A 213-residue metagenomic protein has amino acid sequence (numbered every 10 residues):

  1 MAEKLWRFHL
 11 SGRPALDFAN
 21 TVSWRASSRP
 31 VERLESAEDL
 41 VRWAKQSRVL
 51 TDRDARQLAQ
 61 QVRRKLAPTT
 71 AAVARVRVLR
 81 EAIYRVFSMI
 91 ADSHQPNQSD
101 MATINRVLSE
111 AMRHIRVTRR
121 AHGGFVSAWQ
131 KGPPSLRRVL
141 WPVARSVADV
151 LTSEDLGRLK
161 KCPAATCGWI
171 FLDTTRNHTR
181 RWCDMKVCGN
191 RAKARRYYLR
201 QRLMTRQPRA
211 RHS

Functional and structural regions predicted by a protein language model:
M1-K161, G168, R206-H212: Short helix-coil boundary/hinge micro-motifs
A74, T174-T175, G189: A general, composition-driven signal for non-globular sequence regions
D155-K161, F171-T179, R195, L199: Short conserved catalytic/interaction loops centered on acidic-Pro-aromatic/His motifs
K161-T166, W182-D184: Conserved beta-strand segments that form the floor/walls of ligand-binding pockets within enzyme and binding domains
T166-F171, V187, A192: Cys/His-rich microdomains that often coordinate metals
H178-G189: Cysteine-rich micro-motifs
G189-T205: Basic DNA-binding region of bZIP-type proteins
